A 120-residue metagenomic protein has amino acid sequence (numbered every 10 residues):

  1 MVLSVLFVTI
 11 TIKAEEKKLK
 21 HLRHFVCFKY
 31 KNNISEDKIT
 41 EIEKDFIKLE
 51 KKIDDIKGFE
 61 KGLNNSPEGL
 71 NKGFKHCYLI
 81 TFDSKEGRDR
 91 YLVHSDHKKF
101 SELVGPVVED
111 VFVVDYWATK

Functional and structural regions predicted by a protein language model:
M1-F7: Bacterial N-terminal signal peptides
F7-F74, D83-R90, Y116-K120: Short S/T/G/P-rich N-terminal loop/turn motif that feeds into the first structured element of a domain
C77-K120: Surface-exposed, polar helix/loop patches in the mature regions of secreted/periplasmic/lumenal proteins that form
